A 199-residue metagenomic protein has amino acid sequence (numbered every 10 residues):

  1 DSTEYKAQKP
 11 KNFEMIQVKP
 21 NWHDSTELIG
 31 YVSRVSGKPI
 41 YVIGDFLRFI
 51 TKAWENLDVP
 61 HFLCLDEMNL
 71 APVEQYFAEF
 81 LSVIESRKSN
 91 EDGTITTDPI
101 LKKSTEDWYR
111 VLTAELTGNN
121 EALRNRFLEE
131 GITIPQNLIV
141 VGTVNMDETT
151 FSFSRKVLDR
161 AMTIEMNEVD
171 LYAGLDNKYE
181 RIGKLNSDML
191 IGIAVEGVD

Functional and structural regions predicted by a protein language model:
D1-E196: AAA+ P-loop NTPase catalytic core and its hallmark functional loops
